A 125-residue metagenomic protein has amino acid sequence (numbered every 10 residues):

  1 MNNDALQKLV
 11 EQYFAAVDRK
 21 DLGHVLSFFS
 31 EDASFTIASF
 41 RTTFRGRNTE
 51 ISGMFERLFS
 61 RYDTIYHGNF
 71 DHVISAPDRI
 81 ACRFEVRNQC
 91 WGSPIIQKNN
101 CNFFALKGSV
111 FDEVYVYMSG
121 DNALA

Functional and structural regions predicted by a protein language model:
M1-E31, A125: Short, low-complexity N-terminal intrinsically disordered segments enriched in polar/charged residues
N3, G23-L26, S30-A76: A solvent-exposed, acidic/Ser-Thr-rich amphipathic alpha-helical stretch
Y13, V25-L26, A33, E50-I51 (+3 more regions): Hydrophobic pocket/interface hotspot
F29, V86-N88, Y117-M118: Short beta-strand segments enriched in hydrophobic/aromatic residues within well-folded beta-rich domains
Y66-G68, I96-N102: Short, surface-exposed coil-to-beta transition loops
A76-V86: A short hydrophobic beta-strand element
N88-I96: Short, cysteine-centered beta-strand-loop-beta hairpins and adjacent loop/turn segments enriched in charged/polar
N99-A125: Short beta-strand edge/turn micro-motifs at domain boundaries
